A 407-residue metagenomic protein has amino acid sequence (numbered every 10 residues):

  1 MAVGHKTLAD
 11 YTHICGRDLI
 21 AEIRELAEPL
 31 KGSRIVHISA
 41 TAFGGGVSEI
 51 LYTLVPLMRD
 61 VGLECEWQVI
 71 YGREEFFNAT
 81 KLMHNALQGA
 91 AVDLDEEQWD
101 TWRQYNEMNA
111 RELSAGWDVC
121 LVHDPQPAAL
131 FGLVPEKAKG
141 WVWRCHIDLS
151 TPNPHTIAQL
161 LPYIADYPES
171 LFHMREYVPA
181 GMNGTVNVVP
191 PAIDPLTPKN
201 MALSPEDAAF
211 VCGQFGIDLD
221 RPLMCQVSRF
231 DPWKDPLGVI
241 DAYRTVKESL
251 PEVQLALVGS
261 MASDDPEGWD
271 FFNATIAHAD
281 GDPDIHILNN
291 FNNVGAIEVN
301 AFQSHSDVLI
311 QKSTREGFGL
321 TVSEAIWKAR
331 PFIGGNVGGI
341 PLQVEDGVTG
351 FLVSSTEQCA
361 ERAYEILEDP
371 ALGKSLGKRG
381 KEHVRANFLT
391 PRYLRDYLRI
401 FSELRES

Functional and structural regions predicted by a protein language model:
M1-R34, Y52-W117, V189-P195: A conserved catalytic-core segment of Leloir-type glycosyltransferases
V36, G213-K234, I240, L255-A256: Conserved donor-binding/catalytic core segment of Leloir-type glycosyltransferases
G259, S263-A301: Nucleotide-activated donor-binding/catalytic signature segment of Leloir-type glycosyltransferases, i.e., the conserved
T314: Aromatic "clamp/platform" in nucleotide-sugar-dependent glycosyltransferases that forms part of the donor/acceptor
G319-V322, I340: Short glycine/serine-rich donor-binding loops of glycosyltransferases
V322, P331-G334, V344: Short hydrophobic beta-strand element within catalytic cores of glycosyltransferases and related nucleotide-activated
D346-G347, F351-E357, E365-P370: Conserved acidic donor-binding segment of nucleotide-sugar-dependent glycosyltransferases
L372-N387, Y393-R399: A short, well-ordered alpha-helix in the C-terminal region of glycosyltransferases
